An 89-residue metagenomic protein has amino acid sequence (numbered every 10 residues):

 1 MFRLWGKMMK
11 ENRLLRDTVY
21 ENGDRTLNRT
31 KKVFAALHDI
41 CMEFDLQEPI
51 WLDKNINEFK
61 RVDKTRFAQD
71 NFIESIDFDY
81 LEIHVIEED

Functional and structural regions predicted by a protein language model:
F2-L4: Short structural boundary motif marking the start of a folded domain
N12-L14, A68: Enrichment for repetitive, rod-forming helical segments
L14-E43: Short, flexible N-terminal segments of the mature chain
A36-D89: Acidic, low-complexity intrinsically disordered segments
